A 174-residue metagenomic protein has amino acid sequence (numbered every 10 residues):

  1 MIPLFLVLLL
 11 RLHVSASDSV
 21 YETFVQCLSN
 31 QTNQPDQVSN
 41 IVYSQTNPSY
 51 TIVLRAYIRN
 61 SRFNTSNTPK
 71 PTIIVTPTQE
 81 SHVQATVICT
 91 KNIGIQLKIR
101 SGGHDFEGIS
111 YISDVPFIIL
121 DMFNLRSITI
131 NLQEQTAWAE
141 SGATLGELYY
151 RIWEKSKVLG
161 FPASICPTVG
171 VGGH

Functional and structural regions predicted by a protein language model:
M1-H174: N-terminal accessory segments
